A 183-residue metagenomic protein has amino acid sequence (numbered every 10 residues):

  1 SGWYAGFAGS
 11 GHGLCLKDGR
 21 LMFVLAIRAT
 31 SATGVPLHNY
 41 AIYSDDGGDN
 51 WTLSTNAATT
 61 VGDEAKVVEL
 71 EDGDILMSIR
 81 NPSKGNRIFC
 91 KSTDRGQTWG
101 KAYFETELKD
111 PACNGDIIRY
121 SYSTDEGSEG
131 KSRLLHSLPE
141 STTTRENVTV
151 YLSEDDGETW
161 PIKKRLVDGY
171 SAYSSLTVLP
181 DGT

Functional and structural regions predicted by a protein language model:
S1-T183: Asp-box/BNR beta-propeller blade signature and adjacent active/binding-site loops in extracellular glycan-interacting
